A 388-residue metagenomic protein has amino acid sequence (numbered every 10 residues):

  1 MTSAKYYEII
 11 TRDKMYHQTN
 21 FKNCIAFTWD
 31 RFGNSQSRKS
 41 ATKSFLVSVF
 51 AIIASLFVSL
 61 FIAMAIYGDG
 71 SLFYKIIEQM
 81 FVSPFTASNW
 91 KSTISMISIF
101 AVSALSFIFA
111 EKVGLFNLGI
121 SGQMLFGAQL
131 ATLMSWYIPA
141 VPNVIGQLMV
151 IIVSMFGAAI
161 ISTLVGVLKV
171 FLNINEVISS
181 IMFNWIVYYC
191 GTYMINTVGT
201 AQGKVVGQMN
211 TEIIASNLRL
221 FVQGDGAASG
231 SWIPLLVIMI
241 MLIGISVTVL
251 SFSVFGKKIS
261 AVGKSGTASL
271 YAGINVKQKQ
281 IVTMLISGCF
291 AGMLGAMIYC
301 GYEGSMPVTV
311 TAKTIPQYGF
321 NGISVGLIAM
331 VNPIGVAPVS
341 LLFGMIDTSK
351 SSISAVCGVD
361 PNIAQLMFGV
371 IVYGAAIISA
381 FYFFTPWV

Functional and structural regions predicted by a protein language model:
M1-A54, V58-F61, A65, G244 (+4 more regions): Cytosolic-side transmembrane-helix boundaries in multi-pass membrane proteins
V47-M64, F100-F107, A128, T132-M134 (+8 more regions): Hydrophobic core segments of alpha-helical transmembrane domains in multi-pass membrane transport and ion-translocation
V47-S48, S92, M96, I120-A128 (+9 more regions): Alpha-helical transmembrane segments of multi-pass membrane proteins, especially transporters and channels
A54-L72, Q79-S83, V113-G114, V247-V254 (+1 more regions): Structural signal for alpha-helical transmembrane segments and their membrane-water exit/capping regions in multi-pass
A63-A65, V82-Y137, I151, M155-I174 (+3 more regions): Single transmembrane alpha-helix segments in multi-pass membrane proteins
S83, S180, N184-F252: Transmembrane helix-bundle core of multi-pass membrane transporters and related energy-transducing complexes
G226-M306, P333-I334: Helix-loop-helix "hairpin" substructures at the membrane interface of multi-pass membrane proteins
A291, M297, G301-G369: Transmembrane alpha-helical segments in multi-pass inner-membrane proteins
